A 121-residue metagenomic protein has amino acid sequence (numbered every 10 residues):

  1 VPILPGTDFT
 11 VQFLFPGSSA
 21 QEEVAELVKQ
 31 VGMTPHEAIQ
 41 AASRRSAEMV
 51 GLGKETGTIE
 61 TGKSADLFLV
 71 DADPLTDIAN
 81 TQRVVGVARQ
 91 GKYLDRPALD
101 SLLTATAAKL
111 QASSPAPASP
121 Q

Functional and structural regions predicted by a protein language model:
V1-D73, Y93: His/Asp/Glu-enriched, well-ordered alpha-helical/loop segment that forms or immediately abuts the divalent-metal
T76: Small/polar (Gly/Ser/Thr/Ala-rich) solvent-exposed segments that form structured loops/beta-strands/short helices used
V87: Short aromatic-centered micro-motifs
L94-Q121: Extracellular/periplasmic ectodomains of large secreted or surface enzymes and adhesion receptors
